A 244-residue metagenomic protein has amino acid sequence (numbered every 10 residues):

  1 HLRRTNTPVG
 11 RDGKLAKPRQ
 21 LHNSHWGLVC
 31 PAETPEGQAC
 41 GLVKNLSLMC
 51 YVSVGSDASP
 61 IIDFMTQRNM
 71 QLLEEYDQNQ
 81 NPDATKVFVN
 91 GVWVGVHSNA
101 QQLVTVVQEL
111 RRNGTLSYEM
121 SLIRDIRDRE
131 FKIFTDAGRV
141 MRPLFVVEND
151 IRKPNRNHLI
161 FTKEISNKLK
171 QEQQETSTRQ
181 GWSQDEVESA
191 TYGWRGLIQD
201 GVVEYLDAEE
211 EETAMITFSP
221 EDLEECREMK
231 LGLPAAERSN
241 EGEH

Functional and structural regions predicted by a protein language model:
H1-H244: Conduit-forming functional cores of very large proteins
